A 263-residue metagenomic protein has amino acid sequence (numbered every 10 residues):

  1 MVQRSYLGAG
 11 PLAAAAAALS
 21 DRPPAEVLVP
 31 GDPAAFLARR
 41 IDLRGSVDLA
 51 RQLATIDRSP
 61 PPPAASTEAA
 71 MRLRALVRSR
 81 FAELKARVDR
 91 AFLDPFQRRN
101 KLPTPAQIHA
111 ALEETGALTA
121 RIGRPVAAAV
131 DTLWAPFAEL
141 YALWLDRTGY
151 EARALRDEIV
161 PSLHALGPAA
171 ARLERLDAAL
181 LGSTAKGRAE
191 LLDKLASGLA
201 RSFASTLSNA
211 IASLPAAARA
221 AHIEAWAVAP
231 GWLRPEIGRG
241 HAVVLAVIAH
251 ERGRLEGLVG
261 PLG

Functional and structural regions predicted by a protein language model:
M1-W134: N-terminal leader/presequence regions that precede the main folded/catalytic core
L84-G253: Extended, well-ordered protein cores
